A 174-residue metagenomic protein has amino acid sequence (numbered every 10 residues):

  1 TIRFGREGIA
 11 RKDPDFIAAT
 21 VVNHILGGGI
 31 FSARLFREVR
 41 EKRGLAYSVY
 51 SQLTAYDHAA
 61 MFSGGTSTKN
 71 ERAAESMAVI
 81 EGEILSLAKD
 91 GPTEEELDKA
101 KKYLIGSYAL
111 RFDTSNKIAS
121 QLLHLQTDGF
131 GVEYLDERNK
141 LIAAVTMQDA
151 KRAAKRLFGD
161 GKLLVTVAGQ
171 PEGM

Functional and structural regions predicted by a protein language model:
T1-I9, F36, R40-A144, D160-G169: M16 family metallopeptidases and their MPP-like homologs
T1-S32, L141: His/Glu-based metal-binding/catalytic segments typifying zinc-dependent metallopeptidases
T146-R152: A short, acidic, amphipathic alpha-helical segment used as a generic capping/interface helix at domain edges
A153-L157: Short proline/glycine-enriched turn/loop segments at secondary-structure junctions
P171-G173: Immediate N-terminus of the mature polypeptide
